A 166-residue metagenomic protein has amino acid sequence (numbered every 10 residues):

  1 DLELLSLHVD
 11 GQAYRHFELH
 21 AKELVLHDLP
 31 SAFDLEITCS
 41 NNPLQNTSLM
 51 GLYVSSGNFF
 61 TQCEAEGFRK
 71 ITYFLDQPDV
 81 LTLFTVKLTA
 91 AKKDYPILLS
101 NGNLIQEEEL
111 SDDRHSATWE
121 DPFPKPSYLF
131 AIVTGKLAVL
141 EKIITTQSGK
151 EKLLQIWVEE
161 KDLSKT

Functional and structural regions predicted by a protein language model:
L2-S55, D112-D113, T118: A surface-exposed beta-strand-loop module
E3, A13, P30-A32, N41-Q45 (+5 more regions): Residues that cap or initiate secondary-structure elements
H8, A13-Y14, F59, L104 (+1 more regions): Short, solvent-exposed loop/turn motifs
Y14, E23-D28, I71-D76, L104-E107: Beta-strand-rich interaction surfaces with strong enrichment in secreted/lumenal proteins
H20-K22, T38-L88, G135-I144: Glycine/proline-rich low-complexity spacer/linker segments in large multi-domain proteins
Q77-T166: Hydrophobic helix-coil surface modules that form long, contiguous segments used for peptide/substrate interaction
